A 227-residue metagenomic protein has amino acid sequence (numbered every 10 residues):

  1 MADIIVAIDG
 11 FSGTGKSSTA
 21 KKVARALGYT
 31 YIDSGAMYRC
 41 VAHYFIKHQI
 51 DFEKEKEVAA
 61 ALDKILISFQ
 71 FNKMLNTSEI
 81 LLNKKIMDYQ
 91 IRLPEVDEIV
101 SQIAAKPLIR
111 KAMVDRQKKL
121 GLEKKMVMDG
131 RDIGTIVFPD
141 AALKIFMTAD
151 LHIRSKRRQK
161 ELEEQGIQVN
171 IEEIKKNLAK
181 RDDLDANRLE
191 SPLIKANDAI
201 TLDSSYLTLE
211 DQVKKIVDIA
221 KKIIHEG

Functional and structural regions predicted by a protein language model:
V6-I8: Hydrophobic anchor at the beta1->P-loop junction of P-loop NTPases
F11: P-loop (Walker A) phosphate-binding loop of NTP-binding proteins
T14: ATP-binding Walker
S17: Walker A/P-loop
A26-R92: N-terminal phosphate/diphosphate-binding loop that engages ATP/GTP or pyrophosphate donors across diverse enzyme folds
A61, N72, Q117-K124, R131 (+3 more regions): Small-molecule kinase domains that catalyze NTP-dependent phosphoryl transfer to phosphate-bearing small molecules
D88-Q165: ATP-dependent NMP and nucleoside kinases share a basic, alpha-helical "lid"
